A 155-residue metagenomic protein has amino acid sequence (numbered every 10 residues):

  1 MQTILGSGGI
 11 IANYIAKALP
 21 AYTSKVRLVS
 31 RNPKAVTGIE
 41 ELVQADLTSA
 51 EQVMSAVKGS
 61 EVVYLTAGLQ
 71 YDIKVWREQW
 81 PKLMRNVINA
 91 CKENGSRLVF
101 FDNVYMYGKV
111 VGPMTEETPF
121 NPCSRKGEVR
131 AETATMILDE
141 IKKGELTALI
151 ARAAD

Functional and structural regions predicted by a protein language model:
Q2-Y22: N-terminal Rossmann NAD(P)H-binding glycine-rich loop of SDR-like oxidoreductase domains
G8, N32, V104: Residues in the short beta-alpha loop(s) of Rossmann-like NAD(P)-binding domains
K17-A21, N89, L138-K142: Short, well-ordered alpha-helices that flank and scaffold nucleotide-derived cofactor binding pockets
R27: Conserved beta-strand positions in the Rossmann-like core of class I SAM-dependent methyltransferases
K34-N94: NAD(P)H-binding glycine-rich loop region in Rossmannoid oxidoreductase-like domains and their noncatalytic homologs
R85-E132, I141, L149: Conserved Rossmann-fold NAD(P)-dependent oxidoreductase catalytic core, especially the SDR/UDP-sugar
R152-A153: Conserved SDR Rossmann-fold cofactor-binding beta-strand/turn motif
